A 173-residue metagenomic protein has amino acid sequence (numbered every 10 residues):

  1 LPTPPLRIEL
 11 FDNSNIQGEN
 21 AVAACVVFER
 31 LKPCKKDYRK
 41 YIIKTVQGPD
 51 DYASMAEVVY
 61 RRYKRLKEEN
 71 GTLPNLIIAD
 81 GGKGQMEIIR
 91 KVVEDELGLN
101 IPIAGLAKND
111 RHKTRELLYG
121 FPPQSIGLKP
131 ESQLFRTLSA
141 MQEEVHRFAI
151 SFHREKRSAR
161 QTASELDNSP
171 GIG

Functional and structural regions predicted by a protein language model:
L1-G173: Acidic, glycine-enriched active-site microenvironments
